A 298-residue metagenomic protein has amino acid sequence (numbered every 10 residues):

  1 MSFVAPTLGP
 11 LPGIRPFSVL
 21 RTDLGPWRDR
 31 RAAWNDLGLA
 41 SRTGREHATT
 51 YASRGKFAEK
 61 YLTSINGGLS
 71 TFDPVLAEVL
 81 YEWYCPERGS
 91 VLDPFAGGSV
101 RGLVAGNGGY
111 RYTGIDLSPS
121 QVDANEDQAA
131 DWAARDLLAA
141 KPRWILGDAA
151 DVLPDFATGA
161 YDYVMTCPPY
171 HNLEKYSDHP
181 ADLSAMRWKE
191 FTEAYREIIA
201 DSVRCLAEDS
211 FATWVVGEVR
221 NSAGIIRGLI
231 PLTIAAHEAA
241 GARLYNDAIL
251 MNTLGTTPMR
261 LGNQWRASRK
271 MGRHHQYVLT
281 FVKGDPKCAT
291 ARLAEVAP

Functional and structural regions predicted by a protein language model:
M1-P298: Class I S-adenosyl-L-methionine-dependent methyltransferase catalytic core
